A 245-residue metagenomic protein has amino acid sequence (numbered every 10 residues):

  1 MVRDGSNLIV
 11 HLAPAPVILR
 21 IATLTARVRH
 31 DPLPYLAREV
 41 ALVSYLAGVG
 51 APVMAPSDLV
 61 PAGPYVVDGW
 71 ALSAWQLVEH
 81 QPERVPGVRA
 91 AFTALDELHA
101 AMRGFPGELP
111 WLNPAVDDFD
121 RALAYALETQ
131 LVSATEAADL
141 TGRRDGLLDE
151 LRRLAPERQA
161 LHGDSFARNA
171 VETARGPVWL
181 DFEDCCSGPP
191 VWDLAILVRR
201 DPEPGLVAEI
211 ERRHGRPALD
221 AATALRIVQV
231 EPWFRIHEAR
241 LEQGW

Functional and structural regions predicted by a protein language model:
M1-R3: Protein kinase glycine-rich loop
G5-S6, L12-A15, V66-A71, L225: A short, glycine/Asx- and small/polar-enriched loop/turn that sits immediately N-terminal to a beta-strand
S6-A13, V17-R20, P56, L148-L194: Active-site acidic catalytic loop and adjacent metal/ATP-binding pocket of ATP-dependent phosphoryl transfer enzymes
I21-D68, V85-E97: A conserved alpha-helical element in kinase catalytic cores
T23, Y125-T129, T135-E136, V230-W245: ATP/Mg2+ or Mg2+-diphosphate-binding catalytic cores that bind nucleotide phosphates or diphosphates via glycine-rich
D68-H80: Conserved short submotifs of the Hanks-type protein kinase catalytic core that shape the nucleotide-binding pocket
P82-E136, P156-R158: A cross-family kinase active-site recognition segment
P190-R216, L225-Q243: Active-site activation/catalytic loop segments of kinase-like enzymes and analogous catalytic loops in related
